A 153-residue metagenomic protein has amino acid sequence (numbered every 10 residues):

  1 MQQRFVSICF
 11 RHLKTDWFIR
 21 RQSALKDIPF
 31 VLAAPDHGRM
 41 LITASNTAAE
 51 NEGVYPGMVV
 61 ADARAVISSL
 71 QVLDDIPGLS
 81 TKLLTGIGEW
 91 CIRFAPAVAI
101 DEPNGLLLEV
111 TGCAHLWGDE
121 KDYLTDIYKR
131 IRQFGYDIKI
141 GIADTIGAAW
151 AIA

Functional and structural regions predicted by a protein language model:
M1-L107, G112-A114, D119-K129, I138-I146: Residues that scaffold, gate, or flank divalent-cation-dependent active/transport sites
W150-A153: Short, low-order "capping/linker" segments at domain edges
